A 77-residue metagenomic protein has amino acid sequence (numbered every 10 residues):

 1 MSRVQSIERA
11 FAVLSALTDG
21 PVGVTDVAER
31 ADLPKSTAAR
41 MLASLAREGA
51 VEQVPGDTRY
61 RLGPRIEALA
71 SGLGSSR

Functional and structural regions predicted by a protein language model:
M1-S76: N-terminal helix-turn-helix
